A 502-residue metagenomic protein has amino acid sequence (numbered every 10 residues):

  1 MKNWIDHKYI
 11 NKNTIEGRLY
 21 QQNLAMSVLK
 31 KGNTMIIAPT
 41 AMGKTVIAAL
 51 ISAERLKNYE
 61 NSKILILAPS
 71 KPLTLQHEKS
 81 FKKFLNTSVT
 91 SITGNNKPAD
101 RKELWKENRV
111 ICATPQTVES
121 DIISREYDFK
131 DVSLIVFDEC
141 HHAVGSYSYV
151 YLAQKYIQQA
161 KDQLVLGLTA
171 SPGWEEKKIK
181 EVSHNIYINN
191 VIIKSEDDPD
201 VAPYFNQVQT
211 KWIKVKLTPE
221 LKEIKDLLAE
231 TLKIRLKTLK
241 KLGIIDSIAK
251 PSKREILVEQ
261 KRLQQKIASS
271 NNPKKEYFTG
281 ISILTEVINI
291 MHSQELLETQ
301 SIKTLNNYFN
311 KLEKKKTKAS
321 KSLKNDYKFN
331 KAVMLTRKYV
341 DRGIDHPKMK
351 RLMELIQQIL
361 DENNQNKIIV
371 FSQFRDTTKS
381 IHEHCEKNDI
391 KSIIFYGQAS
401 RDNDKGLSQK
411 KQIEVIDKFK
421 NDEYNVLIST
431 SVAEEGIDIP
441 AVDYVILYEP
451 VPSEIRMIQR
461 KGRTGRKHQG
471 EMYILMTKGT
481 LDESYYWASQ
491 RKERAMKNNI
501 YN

Functional and structural regions predicted by a protein language model:
M1-I37: Conserved pre-motif I regulatory segment
K31-I51: Walker A/P-loop
T40, T45-I47, N61-F81, P172-K178 (+1 more regions): Conserved Walker A/P-loop ATP-binding site and its immediately adjacent core in helicase/helicase-like ATPase domains
N96-W105, K367-F371, K379-E383, I390-T430: Conserved helicase ATPase core of P-loop NTP-dependent helicases/translocases
P115-E119, I123-K178: SF2 helicase catalytic motif II
S148, L152, N190-A202, E223-K387: Helicase motor interdomain insertion/brace
G397-R401, N425, S431-Q459, R466-K467 (+1 more regions): Conserved RecA-like helicase motor core of SF1/SF2 enzymes
D422-E423, P452-I458, R466-N502: A conserved SF2-helicase RecA2
